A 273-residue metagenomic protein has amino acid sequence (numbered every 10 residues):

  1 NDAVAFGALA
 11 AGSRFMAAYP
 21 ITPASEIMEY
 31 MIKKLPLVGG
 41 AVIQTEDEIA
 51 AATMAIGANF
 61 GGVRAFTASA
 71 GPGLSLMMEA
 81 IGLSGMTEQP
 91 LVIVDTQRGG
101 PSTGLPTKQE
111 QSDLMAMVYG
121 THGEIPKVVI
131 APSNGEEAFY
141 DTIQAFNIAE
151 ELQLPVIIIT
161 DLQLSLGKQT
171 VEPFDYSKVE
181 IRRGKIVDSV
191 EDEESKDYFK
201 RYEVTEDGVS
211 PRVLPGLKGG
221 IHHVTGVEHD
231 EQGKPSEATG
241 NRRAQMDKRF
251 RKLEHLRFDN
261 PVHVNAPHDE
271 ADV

Functional and structural regions predicted by a protein language model:
N1-A5, A11, D141, F146-V273: Flexible, low-complexity linker and terminal segments
A3, A8, I81, G104 (+2 more regions): Short, well-ordered helical secondary-structure segments
A3-F6, R14-I21: Glycine-rich phosphate/diphosphate-binding loop of Rossmann-like nucleotide-binding domains
F15, T22-Y119, V128-A149: Thiamine diphosphate
E26, E79, Y119-H122, Q169 (+2 more regions): Short capping/connector residues at structural and topological boundaries
M54, A68-A70, P101, M117-G120 (+4 more regions): Generic detector of intrinsically disordered, low-complexity, polar/charged segments
G100-S102, M115-H122, G184, V190-E194 (+1 more regions): Ligand-binding clefts of soluble mixed alpha/beta catalytic domains
I125: Short acidic, glycine-rich surface-loop motifs adjacent to enzyme active sites
